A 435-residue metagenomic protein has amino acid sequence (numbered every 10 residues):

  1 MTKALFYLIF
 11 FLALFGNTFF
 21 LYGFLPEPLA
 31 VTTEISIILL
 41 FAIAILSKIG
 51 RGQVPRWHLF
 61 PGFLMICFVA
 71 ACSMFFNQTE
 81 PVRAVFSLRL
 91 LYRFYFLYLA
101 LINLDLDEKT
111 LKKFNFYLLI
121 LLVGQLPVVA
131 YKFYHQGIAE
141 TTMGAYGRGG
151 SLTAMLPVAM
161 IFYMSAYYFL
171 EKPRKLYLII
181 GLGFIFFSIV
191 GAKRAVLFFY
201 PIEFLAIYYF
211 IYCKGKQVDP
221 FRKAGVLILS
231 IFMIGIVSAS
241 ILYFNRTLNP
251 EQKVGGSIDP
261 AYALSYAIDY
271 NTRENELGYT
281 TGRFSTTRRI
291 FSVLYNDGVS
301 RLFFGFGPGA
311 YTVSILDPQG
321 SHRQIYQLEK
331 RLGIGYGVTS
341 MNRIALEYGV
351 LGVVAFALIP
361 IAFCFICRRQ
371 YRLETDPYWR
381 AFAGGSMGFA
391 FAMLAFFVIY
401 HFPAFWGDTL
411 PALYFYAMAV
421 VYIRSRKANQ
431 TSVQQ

Functional and structural regions predicted by a protein language model:
M1-A71, L106-K112, F116, A166-K175 (+2 more regions): Transmembrane signal-anchor hairpin modules in multi-pass inner-membrane enzymes, especially those that act on
I9-L12, G335, T339, L346 (+1 more regions): Loop-to-helix entry and N-terminal half of a specific, functionally important transmembrane alpha helix in multi-pass
T32-L40, W57-A71, T79-L104, F116-Y117 (+4 more regions): Aromatic-anchored transmembrane helix interface
S36-R51, A159-F169, V353-E374: Hydrophobic, aromatic-rich transmembrane alpha-helices and their immediate juxtamembrane boundary segments
T110-G137, G149-K214: Alpha-helical transmembrane segments of multi-pass inner-membrane proteins
I138-A139, M143, T281-Y348, C367 (+1 more regions): Long extracytoplasmic/lumenal interhelical loops at the membrane interface of multi-pass membrane proteins
F162-Y163, I359-P360, I366, G384-Q435: Transmembrane alpha-helices of multi-pass inner-membrane enzymes
V190, C213-E274, Y295-D297: A membrane-periplasm/extracellular boundary helix in multi-pass inner-membrane enzymes that assemble envelope glycans
